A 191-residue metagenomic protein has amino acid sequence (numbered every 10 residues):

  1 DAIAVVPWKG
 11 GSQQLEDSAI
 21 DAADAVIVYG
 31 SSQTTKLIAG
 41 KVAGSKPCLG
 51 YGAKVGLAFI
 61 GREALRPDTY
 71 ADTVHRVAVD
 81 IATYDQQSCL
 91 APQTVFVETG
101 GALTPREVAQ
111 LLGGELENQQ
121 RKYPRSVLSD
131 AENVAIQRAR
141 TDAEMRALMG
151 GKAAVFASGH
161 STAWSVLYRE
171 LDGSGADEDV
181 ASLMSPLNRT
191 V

Functional and structural regions predicted by a protein language model:
D1-T83: Rossmann-like NAD(P) dinucleotide-binding subdomain of oxidoreductase/dehydrogenase enzymes
H75, Y84-V191: NAD(P)-dependent aldehyde/semialdehyde dehydrogenase
